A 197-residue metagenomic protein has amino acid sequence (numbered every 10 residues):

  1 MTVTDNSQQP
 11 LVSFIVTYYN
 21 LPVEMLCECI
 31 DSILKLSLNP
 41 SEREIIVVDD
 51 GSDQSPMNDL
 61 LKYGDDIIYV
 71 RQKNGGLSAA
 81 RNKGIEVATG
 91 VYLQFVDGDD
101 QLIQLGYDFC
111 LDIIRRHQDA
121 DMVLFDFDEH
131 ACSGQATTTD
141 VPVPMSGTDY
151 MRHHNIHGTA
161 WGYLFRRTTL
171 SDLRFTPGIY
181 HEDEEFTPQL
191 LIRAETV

Functional and structural regions predicted by a protein language model:
M1-V197: Nucleotide-sugar donor-binding/catalytic module of glycosyltransferases that assemble extracellular/cell-envelope
